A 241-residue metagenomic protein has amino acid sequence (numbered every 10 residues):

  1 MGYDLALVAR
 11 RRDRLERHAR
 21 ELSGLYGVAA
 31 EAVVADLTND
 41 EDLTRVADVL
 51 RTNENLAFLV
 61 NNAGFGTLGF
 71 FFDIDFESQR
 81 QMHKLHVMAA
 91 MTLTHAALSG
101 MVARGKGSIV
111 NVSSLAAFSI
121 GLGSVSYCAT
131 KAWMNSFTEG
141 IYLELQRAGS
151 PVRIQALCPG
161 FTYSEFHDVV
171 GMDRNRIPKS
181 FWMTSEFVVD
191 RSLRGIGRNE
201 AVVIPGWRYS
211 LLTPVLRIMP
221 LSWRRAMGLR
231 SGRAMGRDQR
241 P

Functional and structural regions predicted by a protein language model:
G2-R17: Conserved glycine-rich Rossmann-like NAD(P)H-binding loop of the short-chain dehydrogenase/reductase
R12-D13, V34-R45, F76: The beta1-alpha1 cofactor-binding region of Rossmann-like NAD(H)/NADP(H)-dependent oxidoreductases
N62-T67: Conserved NAD(P)H cofactor-binding loop of Rossmann-fold oxidoreductase domains
F70-F72, S78-H83: Substrate-binding pocket helix/loop in short-chain dehydrogenase/reductase
T94, T130: Active-site helix of classical SDR
S114: Residue(s) in the substrate-gating loop at a strand-loop-helix junction that position the organic substrate next
A156-L157, R176-T213: C-terminal helical subdomain
